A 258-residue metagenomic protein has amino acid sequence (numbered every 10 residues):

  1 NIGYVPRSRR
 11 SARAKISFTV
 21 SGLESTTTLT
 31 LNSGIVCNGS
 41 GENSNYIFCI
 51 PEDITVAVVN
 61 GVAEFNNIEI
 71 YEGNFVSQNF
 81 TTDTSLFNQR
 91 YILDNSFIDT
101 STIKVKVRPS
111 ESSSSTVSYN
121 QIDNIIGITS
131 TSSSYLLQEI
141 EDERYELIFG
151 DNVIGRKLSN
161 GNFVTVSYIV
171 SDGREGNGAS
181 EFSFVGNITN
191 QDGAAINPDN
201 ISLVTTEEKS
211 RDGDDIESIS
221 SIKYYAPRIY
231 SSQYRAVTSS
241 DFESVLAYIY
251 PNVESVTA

Functional and structural regions predicted by a protein language model:
N1-A258: Signature of Asx- and small-polar-rich beta-strand/turn repeats characteristic of beta-solenoid architectures
